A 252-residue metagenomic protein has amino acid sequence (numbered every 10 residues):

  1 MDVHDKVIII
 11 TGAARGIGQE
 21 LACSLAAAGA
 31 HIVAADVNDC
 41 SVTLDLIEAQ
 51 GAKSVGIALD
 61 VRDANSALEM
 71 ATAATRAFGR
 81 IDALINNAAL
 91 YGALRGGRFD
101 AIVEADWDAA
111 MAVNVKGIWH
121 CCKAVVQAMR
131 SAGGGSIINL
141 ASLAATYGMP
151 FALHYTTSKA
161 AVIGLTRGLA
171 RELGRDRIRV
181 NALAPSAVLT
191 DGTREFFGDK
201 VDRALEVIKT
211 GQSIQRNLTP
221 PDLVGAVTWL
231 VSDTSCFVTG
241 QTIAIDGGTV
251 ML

Functional and structural regions predicted by a protein language model:
D2-V33, L169: Canonical Rossmann dinucleotide-binding motif of NAD(H)/NADP(H)-dependent dehydrogenases/reductases, specifically
A28-L44: Conserved glycine-rich Rossmann-like NAD(P)H-binding loop of the short-chain dehydrogenase/reductase
R95-F99, V103-D108, A204, I208: Substrate-binding pocket helix/loop in short-chain dehydrogenase/reductase
C122, S158, T166: Active-site helix of classical SDR
Q127, R171-R175, C236: Alpha-helical segment proximal to the catalytic Tyr-Lys
S142: Residue(s) in the substrate-gating loop at a strand-loop-helix junction that position the organic substrate next
G174, R179, V238-G240, D246: Short, small/polar-rich loop/turn modules that mediate ligand/substrate recognition or access, typified
